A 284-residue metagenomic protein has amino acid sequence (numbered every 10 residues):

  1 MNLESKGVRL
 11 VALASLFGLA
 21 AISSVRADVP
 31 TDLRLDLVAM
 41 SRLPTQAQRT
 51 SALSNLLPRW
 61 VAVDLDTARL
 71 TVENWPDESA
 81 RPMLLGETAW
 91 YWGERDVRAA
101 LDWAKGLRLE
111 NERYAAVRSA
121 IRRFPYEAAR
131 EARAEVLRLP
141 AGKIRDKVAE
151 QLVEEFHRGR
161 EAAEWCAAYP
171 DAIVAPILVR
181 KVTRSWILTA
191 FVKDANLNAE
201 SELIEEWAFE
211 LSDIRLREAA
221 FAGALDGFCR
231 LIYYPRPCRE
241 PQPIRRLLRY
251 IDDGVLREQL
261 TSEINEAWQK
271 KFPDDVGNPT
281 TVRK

Functional and structural regions predicted by a protein language model:
N2-A12: Bacterial N-terminal signal peptides that target proteins for export
V11-A21: Bacterial N-terminal signal peptides
S24-K284: Non-catalytic all-alpha helical scaffold/repeat segments
